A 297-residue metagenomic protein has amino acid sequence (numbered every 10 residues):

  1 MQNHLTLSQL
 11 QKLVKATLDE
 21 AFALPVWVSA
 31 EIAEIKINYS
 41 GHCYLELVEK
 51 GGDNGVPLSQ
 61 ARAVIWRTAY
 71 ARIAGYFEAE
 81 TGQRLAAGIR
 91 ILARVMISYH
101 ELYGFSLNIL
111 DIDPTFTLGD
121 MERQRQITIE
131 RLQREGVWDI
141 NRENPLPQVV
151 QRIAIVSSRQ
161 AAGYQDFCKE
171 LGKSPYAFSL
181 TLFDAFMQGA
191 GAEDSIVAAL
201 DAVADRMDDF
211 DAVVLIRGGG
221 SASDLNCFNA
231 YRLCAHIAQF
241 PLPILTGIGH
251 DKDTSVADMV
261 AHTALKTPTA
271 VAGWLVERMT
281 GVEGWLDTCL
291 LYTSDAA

Functional and structural regions predicted by a protein language model:
M1-L215: Acidic, two-metal ion nucleic-acid-processing modules in DNA metabolism proteins
V150, A154-S294: Short glycine/threonine-rich loop/turn motifs
